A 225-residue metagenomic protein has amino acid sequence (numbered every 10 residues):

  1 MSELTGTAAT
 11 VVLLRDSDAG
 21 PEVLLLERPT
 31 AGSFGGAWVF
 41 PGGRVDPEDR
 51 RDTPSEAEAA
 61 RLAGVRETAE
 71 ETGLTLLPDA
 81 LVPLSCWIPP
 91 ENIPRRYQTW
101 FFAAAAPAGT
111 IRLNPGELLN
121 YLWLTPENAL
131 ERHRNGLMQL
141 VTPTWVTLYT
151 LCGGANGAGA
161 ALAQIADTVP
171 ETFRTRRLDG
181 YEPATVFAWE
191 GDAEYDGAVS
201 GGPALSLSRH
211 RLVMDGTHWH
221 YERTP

Functional and structural regions predicted by a protein language model:
M1-L118, L122-P225: N-terminal leader/linker segments that precede catalytic domains of diphosphate-processing enzymes
